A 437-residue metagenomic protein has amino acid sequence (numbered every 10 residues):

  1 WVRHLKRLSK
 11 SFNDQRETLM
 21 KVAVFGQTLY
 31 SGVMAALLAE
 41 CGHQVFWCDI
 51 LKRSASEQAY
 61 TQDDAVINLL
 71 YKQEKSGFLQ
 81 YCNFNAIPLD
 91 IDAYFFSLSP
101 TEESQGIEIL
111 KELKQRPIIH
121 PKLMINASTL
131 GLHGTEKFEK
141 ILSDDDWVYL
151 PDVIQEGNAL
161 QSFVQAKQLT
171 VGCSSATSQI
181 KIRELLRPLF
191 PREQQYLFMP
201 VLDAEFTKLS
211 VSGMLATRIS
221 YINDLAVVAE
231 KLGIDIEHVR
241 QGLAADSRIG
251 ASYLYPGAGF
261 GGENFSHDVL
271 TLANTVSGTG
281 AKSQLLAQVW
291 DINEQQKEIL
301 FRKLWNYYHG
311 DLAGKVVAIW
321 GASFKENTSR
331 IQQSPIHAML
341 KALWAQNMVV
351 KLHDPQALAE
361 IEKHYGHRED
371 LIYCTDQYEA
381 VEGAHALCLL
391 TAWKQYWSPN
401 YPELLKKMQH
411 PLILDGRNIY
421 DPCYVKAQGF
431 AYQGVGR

Functional and structural regions predicted by a protein language model:
W1-L19: Short, Lys/Arg-enriched N-terminal segments with co-localized hydrophobic residues within the first ~10-30 amino acids
L19-R437: Structural/interface elements that position substrates and couple domains in central-metabolism enzymes
